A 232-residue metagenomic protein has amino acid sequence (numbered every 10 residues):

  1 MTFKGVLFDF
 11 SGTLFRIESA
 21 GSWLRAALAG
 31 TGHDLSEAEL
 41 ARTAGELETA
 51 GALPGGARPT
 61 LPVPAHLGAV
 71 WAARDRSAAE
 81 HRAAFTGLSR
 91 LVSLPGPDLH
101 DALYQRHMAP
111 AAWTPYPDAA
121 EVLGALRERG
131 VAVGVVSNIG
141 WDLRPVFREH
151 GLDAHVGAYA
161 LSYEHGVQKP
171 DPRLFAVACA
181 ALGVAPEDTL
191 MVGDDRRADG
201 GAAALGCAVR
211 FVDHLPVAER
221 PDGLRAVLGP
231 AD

Functional and structural regions predicted by a protein language model:
M1-F8, A38, P95-L99, A120 (+2 more regions): Asp-based, Mg2+/Mn2+-dependent phosphohydrolase catalytic module
T2-P117, R144: N-terminal helical cap/lid subdomain that shapes the substrate entry/recognition surface in HAD-like hydrolases
